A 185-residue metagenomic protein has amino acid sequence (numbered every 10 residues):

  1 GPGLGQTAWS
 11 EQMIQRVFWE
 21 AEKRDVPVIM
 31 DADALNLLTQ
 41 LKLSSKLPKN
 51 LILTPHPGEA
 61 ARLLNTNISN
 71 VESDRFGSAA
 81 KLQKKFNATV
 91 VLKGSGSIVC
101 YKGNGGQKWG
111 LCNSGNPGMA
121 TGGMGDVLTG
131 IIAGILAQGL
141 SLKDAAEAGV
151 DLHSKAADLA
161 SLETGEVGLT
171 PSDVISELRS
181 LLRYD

Functional and structural regions predicted by a protein language model:
G1-S114: Glycine-rich phosphate/dinucleotide-binding loop and adjoining beta-alpha-beta core of small-molecule
L43-S44, P48, N104-Q107, M119 (+4 more regions): N-terminal loops that bind phosphate or other acidic moieties and the adjacent beta-alpha structural core
E59, S78, G130-I131, A156: A general alpha-helix detector
R62, T121-L152: Short, small-residue alpha-helix embedded
L63-L64, C112-M119, T129, A133 (+1 more regions): Short beta-alpha connecting loops at secondary-structure transitions that line or flank enzyme active sites
I68-R75, G139-E147, G165-L169: Short, charged, surface-exposed loops that flank catalytic or proteolytic processing sites
K155-D185: Charged C-terminal helix
